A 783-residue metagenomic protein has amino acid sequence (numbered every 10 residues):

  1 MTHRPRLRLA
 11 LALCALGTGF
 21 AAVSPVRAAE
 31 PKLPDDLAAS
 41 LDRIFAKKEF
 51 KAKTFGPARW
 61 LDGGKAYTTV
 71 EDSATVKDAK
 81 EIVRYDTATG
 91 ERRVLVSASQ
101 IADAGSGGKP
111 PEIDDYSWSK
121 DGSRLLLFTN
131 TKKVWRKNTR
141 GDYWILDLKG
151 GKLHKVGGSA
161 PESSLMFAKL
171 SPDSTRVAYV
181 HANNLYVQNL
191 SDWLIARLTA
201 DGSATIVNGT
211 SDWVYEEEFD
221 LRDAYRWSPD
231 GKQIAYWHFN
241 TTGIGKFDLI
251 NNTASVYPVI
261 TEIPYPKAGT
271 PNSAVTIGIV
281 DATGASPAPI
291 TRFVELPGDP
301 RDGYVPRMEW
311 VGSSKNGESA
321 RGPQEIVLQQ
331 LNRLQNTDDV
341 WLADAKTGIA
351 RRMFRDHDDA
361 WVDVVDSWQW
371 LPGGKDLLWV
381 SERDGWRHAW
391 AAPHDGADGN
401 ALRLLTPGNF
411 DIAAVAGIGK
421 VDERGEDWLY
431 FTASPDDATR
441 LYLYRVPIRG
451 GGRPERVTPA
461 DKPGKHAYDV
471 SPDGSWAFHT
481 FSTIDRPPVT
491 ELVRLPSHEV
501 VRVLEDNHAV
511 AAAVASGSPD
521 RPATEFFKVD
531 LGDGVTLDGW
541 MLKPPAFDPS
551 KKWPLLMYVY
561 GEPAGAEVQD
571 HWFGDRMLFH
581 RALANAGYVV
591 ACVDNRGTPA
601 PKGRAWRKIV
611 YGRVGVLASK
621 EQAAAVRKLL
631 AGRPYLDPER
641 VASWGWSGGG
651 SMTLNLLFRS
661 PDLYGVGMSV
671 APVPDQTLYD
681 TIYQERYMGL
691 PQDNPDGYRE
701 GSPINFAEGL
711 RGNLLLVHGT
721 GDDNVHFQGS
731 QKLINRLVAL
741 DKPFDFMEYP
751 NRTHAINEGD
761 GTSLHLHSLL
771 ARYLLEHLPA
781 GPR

Functional and structural regions predicted by a protein language model:
M1-A12: Bacterial N-terminal signal peptides that target proteins for export
A10-A21: Bacterial N-terminal signal peptides
R27-W476, S482-P488, L492-V493, A509-V510 (+2 more regions): Beta-propeller folds
G245-F247, P306-E309, S314-P323, Q329 (+2 more regions): Serine-hydrolase catalytic core recognition
